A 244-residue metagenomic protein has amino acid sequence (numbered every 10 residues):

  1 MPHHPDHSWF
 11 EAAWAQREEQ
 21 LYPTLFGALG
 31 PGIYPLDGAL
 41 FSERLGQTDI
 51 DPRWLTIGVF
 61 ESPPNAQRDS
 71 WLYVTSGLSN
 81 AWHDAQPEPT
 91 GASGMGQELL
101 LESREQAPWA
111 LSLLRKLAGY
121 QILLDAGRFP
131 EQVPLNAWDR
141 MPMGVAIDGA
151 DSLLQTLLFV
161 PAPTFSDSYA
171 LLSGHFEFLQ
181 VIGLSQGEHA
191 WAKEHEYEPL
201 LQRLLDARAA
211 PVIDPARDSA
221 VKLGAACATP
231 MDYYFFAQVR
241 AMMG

Functional and structural regions predicted by a protein language model:
M1-S62: N-terminal catalytic cores of peptidoglycan-degrading enzymes
H4-S8, L100, T164: A near-ubiquitous, low-amplitude feature marking generic local secondary-structure context
P5, W9-Q16, S112, A192-H195 (+1 more regions): Alpha-helix boundary/N-cap detector
L36-P89, F129-G244: Aromatic/basic-lined ligand-recognition segments that form π-stacking hydrophobic pockets flanked by Lys/Arg to engage
N80-E105: Short acidic, glycine/tyrosine-flanked loop/strand segments centered on an H-E-D-like triad
G96-E98, L114, F176-F178: Extracellular structured ligand-interaction cores
L100-V133: Compact, glycine/acidic-enriched structural inserts
